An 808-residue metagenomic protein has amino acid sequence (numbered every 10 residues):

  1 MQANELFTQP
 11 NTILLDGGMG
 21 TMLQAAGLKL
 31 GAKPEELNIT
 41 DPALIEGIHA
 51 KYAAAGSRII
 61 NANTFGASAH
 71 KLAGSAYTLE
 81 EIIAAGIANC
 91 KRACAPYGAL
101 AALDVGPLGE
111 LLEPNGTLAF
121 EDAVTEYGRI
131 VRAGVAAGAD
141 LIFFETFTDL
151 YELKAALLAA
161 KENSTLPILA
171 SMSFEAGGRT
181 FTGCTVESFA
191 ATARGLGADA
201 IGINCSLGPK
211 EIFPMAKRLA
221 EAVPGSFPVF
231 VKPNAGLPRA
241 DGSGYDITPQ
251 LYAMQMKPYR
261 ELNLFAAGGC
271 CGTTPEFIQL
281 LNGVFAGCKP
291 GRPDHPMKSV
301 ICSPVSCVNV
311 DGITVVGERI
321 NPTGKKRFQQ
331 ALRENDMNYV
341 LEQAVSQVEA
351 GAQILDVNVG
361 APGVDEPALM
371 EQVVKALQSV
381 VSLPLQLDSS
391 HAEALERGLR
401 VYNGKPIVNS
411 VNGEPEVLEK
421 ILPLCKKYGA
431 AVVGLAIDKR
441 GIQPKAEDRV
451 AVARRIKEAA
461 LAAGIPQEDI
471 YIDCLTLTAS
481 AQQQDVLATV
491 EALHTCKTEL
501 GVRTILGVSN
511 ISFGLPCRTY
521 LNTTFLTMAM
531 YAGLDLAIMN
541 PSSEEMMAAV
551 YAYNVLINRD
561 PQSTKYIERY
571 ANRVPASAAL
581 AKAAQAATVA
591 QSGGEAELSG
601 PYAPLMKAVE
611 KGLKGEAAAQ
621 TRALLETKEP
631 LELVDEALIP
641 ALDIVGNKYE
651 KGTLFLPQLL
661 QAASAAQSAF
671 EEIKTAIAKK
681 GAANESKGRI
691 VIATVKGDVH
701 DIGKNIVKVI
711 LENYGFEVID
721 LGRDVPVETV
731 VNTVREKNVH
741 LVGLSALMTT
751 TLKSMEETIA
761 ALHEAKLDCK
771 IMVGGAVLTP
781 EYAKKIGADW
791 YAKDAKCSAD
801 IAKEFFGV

Functional and structural regions predicted by a protein language model:
M1-D473, L477-V808: Domain-level signal for soluble alpha/beta catalytic cores
